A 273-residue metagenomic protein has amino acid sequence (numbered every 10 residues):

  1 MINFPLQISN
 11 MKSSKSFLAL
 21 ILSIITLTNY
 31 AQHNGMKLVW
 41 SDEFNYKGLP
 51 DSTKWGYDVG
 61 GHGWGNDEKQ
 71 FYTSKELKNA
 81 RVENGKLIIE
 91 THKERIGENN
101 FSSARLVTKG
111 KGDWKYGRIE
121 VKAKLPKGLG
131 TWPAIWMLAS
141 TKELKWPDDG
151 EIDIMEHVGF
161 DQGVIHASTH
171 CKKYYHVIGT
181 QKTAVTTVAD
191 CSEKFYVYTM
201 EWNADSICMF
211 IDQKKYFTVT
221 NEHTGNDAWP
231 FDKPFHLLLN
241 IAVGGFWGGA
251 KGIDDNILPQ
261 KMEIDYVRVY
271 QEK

Functional and structural regions predicted by a protein language model:
M1-H33: Bacterial Sec-dependent N-terminal signal peptides
Q32-K273: GH16 jelly-roll
